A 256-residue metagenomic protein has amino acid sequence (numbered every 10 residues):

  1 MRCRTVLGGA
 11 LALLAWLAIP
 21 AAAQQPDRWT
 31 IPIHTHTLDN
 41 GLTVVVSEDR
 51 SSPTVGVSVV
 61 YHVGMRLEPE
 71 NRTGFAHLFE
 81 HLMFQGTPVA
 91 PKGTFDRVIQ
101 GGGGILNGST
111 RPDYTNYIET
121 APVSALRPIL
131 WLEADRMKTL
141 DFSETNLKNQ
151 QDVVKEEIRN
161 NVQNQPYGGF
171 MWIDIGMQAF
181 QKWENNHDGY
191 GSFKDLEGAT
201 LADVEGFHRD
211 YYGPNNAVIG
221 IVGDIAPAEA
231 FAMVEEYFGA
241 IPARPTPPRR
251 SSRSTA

Functional and structural regions predicted by a protein language model:
M1-C3: N-terminal secretory signal peptides that target proteins for export/translocation
L7-G8, N40, G103, Y190 (+1 more regions): Feature targets compositionally biased, intrinsically disordered low-complexity regions with long contiguous runs
G8-P20: Bacterial N-terminal signal peptides
G9, R66-E68, G191: Short hydrophobic "helix-edge" motifs at membrane interfaces and signal-peptide entry regions
A21-D96, I118-A121, R127-A134, E205-A256: His/Glu-rich zincin catalytic helix
T87-P88, T94-F207, E236, R250-R253: Acidic/histidine-enriched segments that form metal/cofactor-coordinating and catalytic pocket/exosite environments
